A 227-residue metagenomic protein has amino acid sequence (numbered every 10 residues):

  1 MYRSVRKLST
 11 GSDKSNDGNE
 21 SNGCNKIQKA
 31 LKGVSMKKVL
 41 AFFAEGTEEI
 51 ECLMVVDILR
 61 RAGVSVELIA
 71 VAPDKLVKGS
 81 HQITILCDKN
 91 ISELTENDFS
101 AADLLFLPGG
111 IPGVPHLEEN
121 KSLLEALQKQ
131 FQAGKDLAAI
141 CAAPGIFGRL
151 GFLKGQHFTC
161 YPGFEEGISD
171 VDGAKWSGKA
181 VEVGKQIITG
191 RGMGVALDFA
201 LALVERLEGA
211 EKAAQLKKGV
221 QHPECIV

Functional and structural regions predicted by a protein language model:
R6-L8: N-terminal mitochondrial targeting presequences
K37-F43, T47, R61-A70, K89 (+1 more regions): Active-site-adjacent pocket-lining segments in enzyme domains
I58: Rossmann-fold NAD(P)-dependent oxidoreductase module
I69-D88: N-terminal beta-loop-helix "entrance" segment that forms/cooperates in small-molecule cofactor or anionic ligand
